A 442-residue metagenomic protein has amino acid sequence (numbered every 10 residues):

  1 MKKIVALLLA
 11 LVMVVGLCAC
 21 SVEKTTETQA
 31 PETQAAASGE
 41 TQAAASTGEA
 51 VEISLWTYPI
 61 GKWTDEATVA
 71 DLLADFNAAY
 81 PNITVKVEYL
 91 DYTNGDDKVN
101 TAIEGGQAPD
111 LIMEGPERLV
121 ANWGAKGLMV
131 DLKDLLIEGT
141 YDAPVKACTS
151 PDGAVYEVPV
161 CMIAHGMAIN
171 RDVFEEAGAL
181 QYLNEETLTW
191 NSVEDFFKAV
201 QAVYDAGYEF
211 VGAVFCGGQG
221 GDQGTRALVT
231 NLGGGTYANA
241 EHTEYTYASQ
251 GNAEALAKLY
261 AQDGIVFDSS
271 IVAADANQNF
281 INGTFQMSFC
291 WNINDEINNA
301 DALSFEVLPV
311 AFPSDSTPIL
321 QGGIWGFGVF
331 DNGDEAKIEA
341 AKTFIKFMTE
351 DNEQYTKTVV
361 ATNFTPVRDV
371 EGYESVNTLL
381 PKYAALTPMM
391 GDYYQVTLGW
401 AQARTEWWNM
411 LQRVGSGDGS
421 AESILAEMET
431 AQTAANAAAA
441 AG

Functional and structural regions predicted by a protein language model:
A6, C20-A121, S314, A336-A340 (+4 more regions): Conserved N-terminal structural module of periplasmic/extracytoplasmic solute-binding proteins
A45-S46, G115-G166, D172-E175, E194-F197 (+3 more regions): Hinge/lid segment of periplasmic solute-binding proteins
V51, A78, T84, Q262 (+1 more regions): Extracytoplasmic/periplasmic substrate-recognition and gating elements
D75, A79-D142, E157, E176-Y182 (+4 more regions): Extracytoplasmic "Venus flytrap"/periplasmic binding protein-like
A78, E138, S150-G220, G235-D268 (+4 more regions): Helix-loop-helix "hinge/cap" segment bordering the ligand-binding cleft or interdomain interface
T93-D97, N231-S304, E339, I424: Extracytoplasmic ligand-binding clamshell segments of periplasmic binding protein
V310, K357-N409, R413, A437-A439: Long, aromatic- and glycine/proline-rich binding clefts that accommodate carbohydrate-like moieties
